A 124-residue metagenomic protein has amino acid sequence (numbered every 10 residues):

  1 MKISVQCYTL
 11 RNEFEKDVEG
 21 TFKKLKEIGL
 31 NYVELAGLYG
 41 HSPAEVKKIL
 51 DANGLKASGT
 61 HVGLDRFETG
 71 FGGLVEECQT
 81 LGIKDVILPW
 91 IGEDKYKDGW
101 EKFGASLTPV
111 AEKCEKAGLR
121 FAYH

Functional and structural regions predicted by a protein language model:
M1-K16, T21, L30-Y32, T60-H61: Boundary/entry segment of secreted carbohydrate-active catalytic domains
T9-R11, L38-H41: Short glycine-enriched loops at secondary-structure junctions
N12-L25, A44-E45, E68-C78, F103: Short, acidic/polar
Y32, Y39, I49, K56 (+1 more regions): Active-site acidic/histidine proton-transfer and metal-coordination neighborhood in alpha/beta enzyme cores
